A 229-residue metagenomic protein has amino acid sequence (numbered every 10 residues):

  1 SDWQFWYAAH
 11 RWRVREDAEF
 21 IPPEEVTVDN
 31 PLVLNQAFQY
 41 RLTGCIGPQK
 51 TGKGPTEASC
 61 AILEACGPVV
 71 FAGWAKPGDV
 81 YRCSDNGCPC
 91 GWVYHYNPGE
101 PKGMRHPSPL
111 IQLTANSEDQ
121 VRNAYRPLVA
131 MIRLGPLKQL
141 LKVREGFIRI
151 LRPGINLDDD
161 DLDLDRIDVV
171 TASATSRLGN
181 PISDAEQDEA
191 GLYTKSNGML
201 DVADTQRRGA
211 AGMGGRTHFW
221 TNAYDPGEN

Functional and structural regions predicted by a protein language model:
S1-N229: Phosphate/NTP-binding elements of NTP-utilizing enzymes
